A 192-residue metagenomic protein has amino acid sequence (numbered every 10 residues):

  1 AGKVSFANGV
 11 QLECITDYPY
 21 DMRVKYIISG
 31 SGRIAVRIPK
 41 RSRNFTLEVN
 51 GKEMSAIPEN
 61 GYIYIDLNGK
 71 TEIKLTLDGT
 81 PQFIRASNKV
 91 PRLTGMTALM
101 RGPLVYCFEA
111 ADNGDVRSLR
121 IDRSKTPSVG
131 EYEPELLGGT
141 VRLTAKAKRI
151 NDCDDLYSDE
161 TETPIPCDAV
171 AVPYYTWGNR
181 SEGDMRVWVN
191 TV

Functional and structural regions predicted by a protein language model:
A1-D21, I27, T76-V192: C-terminal beta-rich recognition modules with glycine/proline-rich loops and embedded aromatic residues
A1-I57: Carbohydrate-active enzyme catalytic cores, enriched for enzymes that act on polyanionic acidic polysaccharides
S31, R41, E59-N60, N68-K70 (+1 more regions): Tight coil/turn sites that cap or link beta-strands
V36, I73-L75: Hydrophobic, well-ordered secondary-structure elements that form the walls of internal hydrophobic environments
T46-E72, T80-N88: A surface-exposed beta-strand-loop module
